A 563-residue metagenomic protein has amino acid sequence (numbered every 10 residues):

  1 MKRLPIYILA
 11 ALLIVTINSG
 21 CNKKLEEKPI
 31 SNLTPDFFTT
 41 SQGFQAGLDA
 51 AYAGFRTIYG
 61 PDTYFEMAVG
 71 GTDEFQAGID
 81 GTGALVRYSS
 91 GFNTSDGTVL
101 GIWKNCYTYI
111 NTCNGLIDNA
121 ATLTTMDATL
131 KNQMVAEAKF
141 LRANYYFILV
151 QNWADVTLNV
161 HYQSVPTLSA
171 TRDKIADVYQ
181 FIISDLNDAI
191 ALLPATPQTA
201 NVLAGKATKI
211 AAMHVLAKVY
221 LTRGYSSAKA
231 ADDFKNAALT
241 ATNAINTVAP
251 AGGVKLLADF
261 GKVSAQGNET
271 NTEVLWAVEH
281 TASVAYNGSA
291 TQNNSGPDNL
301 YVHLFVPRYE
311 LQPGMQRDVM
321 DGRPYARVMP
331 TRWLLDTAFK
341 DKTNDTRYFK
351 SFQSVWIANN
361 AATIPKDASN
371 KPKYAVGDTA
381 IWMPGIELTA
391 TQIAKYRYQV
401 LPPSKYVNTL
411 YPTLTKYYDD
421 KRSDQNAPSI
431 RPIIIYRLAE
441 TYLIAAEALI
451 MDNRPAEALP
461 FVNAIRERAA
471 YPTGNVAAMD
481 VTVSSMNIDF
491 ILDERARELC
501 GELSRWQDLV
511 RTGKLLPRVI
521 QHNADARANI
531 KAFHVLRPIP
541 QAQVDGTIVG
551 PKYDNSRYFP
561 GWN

Functional and structural regions predicted by a protein language model:
K2-L4, I14-Q42, I182, A217 (+4 more regions): Bacterial Sec-dependent N-terminal signal peptides
G20-C21, A77, C106, F181 (+6 more regions): Long, intrinsically disordered, low-complexity segments
N22-G81, I210-M213, K218-T389: An aromatic- and glycine-enriched ligand-binding surface/loop that stacks and positions planar moieties
T39-Y59, D80-W153, S169, D173-Q180 (+2 more regions): Conserved, well-structured interaction surfaces
I148-T157, P197, T222-K229, N453: Short coil/turn linking the two alpha-helices of tandem helical-hairpin repeats
T346-E467: C-terminal substrate/ligand-recognition segments
